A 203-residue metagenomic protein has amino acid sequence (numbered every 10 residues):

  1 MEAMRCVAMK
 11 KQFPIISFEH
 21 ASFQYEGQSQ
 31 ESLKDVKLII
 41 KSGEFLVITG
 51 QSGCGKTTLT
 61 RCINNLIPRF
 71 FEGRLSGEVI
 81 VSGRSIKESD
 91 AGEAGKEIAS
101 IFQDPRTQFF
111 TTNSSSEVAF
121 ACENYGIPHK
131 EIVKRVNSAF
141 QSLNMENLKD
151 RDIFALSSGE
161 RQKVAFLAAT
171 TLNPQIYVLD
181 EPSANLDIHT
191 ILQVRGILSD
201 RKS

Functional and structural regions predicted by a protein language model:
K10-I15, F23-D35, I67-E72, E88-D90 (+1 more regions): A short, flexible loop at the N-terminus of ABC-type nucleotide-binding domains that lies
T49-Q51: The feature captures the beta-strand-to-loop junction immediately N-terminal to the Walker
E78-E93: ABC ATPase NBD Q-loop/coupling interface
K130-L148: Conserved ABC ATPase "signature" region
D152-L156, E160: Conserved ABC ATPase signature
F166: Hydrophobic anchor residue at the start of the ABC signature
Y177-E181: Catalytic Walker B motif of ABC-type/P-loop ATPase nucleotide-binding domains
